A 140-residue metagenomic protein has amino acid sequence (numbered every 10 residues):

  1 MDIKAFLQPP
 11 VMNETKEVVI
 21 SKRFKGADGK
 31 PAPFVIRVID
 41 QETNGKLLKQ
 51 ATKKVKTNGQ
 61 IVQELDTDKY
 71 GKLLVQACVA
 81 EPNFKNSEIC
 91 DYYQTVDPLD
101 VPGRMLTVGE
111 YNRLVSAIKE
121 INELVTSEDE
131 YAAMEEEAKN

Functional and structural regions predicted by a protein language model:
M1-T15: Extended acidic low-complexity intrinsically disordered regions
E14-G29: Short acidic-hydrophobic surface loop/beta-edge motif
K30-V35, I39-N140: Short, surface-exposed, charged amphipathic helix/loop patches that serve as local interaction elements
